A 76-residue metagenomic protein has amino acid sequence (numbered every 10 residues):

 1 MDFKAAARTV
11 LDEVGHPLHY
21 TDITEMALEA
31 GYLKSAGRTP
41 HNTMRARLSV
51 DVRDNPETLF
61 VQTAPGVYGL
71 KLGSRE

Functional and structural regions predicted by a protein language model:
M1-G15, Y20-T21, M26-E76: Phospho-regulated, low-complexity intrinsically disordered regions of nuclear gene-regulatory and chromatin-associated
